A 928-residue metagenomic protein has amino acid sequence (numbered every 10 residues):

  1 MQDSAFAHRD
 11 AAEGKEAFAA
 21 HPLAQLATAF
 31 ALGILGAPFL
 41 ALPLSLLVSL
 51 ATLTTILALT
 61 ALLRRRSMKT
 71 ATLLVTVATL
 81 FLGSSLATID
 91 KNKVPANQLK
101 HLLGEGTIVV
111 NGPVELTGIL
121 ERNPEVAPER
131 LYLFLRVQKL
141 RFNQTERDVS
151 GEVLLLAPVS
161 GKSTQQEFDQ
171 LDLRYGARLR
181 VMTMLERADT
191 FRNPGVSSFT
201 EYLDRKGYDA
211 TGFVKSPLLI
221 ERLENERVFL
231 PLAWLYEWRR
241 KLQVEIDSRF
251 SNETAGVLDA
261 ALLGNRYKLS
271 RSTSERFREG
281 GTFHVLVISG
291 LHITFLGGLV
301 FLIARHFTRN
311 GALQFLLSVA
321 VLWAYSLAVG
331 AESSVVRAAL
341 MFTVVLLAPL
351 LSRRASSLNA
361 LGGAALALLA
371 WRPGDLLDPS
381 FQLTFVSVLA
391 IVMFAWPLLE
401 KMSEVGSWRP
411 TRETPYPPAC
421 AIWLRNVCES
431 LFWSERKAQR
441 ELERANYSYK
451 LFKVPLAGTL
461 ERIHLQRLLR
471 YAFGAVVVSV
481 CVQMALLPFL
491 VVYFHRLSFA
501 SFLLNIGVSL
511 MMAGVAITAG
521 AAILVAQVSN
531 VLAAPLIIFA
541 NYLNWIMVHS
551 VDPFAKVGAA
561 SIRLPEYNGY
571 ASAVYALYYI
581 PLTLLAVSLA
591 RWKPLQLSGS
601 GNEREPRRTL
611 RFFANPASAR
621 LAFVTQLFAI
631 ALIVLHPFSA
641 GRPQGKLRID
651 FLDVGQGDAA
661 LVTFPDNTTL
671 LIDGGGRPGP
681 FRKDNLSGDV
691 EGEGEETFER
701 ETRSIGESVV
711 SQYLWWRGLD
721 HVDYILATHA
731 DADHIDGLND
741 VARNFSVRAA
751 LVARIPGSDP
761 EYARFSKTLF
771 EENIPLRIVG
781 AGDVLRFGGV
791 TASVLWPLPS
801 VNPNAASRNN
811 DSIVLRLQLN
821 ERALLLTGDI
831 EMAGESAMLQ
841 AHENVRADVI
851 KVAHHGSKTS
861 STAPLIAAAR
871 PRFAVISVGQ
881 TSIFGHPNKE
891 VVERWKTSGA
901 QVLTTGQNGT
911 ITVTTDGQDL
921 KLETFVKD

Functional and structural regions predicted by a protein language model:
M1-L103, V109-P113, A157, G161 (+3 more regions): N-terminal leader/targeting segments
M1-L40, A348, T411, A521-P565: Hydrophobic alpha-helical segments
Q2-A17, A78-H284, E696-T697, R703-Q712 (+6 more regions): Membrane-interface helix/helix-cap signal primarily in integral membrane proteins
Q2-F6, A24, T28, T55-A61 (+5 more regions): Non-catalytic terminal accessory segments
Q25, G33, G212, S270-S501 (+7 more regions): Hydrophobic alpha-helical transmembrane segments in multi-pass membrane proteins
S45-T55, T384, N505-M511, A571-V574: Alpha-helical transmembrane segments of polytopic membrane proteins
Q170-L171, M182, Y202, R409-E443 (+2 more regions): Non-globular, low-confidence helical/coil segments that flank catalytic cores
P231-I246, V257, N265, T273 (+12 more regions): Hydrophobic alpha-helical segments of integral membrane proteins, encompassing both true transmembrane helices
